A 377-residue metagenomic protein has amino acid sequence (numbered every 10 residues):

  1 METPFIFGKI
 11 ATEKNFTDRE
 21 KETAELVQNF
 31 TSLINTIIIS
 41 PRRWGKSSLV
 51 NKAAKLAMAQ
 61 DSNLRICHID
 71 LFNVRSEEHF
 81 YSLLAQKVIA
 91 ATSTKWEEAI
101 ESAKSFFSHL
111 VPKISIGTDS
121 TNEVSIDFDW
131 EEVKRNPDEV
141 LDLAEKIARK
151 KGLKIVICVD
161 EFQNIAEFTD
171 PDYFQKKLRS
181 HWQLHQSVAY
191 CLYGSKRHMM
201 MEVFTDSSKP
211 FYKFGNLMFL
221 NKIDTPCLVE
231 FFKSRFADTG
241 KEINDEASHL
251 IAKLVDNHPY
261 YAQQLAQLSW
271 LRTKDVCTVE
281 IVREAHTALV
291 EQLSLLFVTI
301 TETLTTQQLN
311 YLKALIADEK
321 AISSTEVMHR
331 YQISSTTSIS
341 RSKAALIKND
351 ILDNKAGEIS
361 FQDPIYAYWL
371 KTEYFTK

Functional and structural regions predicted by a protein language model:
M1-P41, L56-Q60, D353, I365 (+1 more regions): A short, basic N-terminal segment
P41-W44, S48-V156, V188: P-loop NTPase nucleotide-binding core
L56, L268, A345: Alpha-helical DNA-recognition elements
D127-K196, T205: Conserved Walker B catalytic segment
E202-K253, D275-V276: Helix-loop-helix "sensor" segment of P-loop NTPases
N257, Q263-S334: Winged-helix-like regulatory helical subdomains adjacent to P-loop NTPase cores
Y331-K348: Short amphipathic alpha-helical interaction segments
I347-G357: A short, conserved structural fragment
